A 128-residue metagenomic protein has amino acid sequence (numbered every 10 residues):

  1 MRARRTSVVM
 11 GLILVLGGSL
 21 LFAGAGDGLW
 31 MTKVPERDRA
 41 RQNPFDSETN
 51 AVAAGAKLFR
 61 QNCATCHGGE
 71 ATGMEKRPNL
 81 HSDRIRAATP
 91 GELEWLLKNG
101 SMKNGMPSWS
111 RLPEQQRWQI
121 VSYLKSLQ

Functional and structural regions predicted by a protein language model:
R2-G11: Bacterial N-terminal signal peptides that target proteins for export
M10-S19: Bacterial N-terminal signal peptides
A23-D27, F45, M74-H81, K98-Q128: Axial heme c-ligation environment in periplasmic c-type cytochrome domains
G28-K57: Electrostatic cytochrome c docking/interface patches
F45, V52-A56, G68, T72-K98: Gly/Gly-Pro-rich "capping" loops immediately C-terminal to redox-active cysteine motifs in periplasmic/lumenal
G55, F59-G69, I120-L124: The canonical Cys-X-X-Cys-His
